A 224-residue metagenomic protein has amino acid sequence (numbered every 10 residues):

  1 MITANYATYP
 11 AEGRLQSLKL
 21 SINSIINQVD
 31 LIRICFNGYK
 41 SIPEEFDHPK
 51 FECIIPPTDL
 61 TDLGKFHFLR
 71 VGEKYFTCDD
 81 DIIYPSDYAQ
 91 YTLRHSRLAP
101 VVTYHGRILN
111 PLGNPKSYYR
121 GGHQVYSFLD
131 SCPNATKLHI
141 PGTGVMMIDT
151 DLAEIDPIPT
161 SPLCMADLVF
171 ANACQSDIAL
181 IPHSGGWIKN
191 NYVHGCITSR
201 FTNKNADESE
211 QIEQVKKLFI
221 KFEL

Functional and structural regions predicted by a protein language model:
M1-A7, R14-S17, S21, T150 (+1 more regions): C-terminal catalytic/acceptor-binding lobe
Y6-T8, F36-G38, T103, P182: Short beta-strand/turn micro-motifs composed of small residues that flank or help shape donor/cofactor-binding pockets
E12-L15, Y39-E45, P111-L112: Short, charged/polar "capping" segments at the starts of alpha-helices and the immediately preceding loops
L20-L31: Short, acidic, metal-binding catalytic loop of nucleotide-sugar glycosyltransferases
D30-L31, K74, D177: Residues at the starts of beta-strands that form the adenosine-phosphate
C35-K74: Active-site-proximal specificity loops/subdomain of glycosyltransferases
E73-I83: Short beta-strand-to-loop acidic/aromatic patch adjacent to the donor-nucleotide binding site
I83-P157: Conserved catalytic core of nucleotide-sugar-dependent glycosyltransferases
